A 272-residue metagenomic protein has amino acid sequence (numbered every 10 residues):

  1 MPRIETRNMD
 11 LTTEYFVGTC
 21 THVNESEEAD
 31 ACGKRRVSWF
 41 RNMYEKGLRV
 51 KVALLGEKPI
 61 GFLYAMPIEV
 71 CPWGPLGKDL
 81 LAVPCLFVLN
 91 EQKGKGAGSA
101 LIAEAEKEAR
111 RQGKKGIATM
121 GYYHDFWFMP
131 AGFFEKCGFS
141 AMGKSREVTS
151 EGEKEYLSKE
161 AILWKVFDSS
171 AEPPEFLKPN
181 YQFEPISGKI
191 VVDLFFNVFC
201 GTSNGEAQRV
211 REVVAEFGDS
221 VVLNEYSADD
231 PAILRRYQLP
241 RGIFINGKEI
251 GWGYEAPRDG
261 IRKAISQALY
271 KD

Functional and structural regions predicted by a protein language model:
M1-L55, Y181, C200-G201, E206-E212: Short amphipathic alpha-helix that is part of the acyltransferase structural core
F40-V52, G61, A82, R235-Q238: A short helix-loop-beta-strand connector motif used in the catalytic cores of GNAT acetyltransferases and, in some
G74-N90: Conserved acetyl-CoA binding element of GNAT-fold acetyltransferases
V88, G94-A109: Conserved acetyl-CoA-binding loop-helix of GNAT-fold acetyltransferases
A109-Y123: Conserved GNAT acetyl-CoA-binding A-motif
M120-G121, E135-K159, I250: Conserved catalytic-core motifs of GNAT/GCN5-like acyltransferases
E147-Y181: C-terminal "cap" of GNAT-fold acetyltransferases
G247-D272: Non-catalytic, surface beta->alpha helical segment in thiol-disulfide oxidoreductase systems
